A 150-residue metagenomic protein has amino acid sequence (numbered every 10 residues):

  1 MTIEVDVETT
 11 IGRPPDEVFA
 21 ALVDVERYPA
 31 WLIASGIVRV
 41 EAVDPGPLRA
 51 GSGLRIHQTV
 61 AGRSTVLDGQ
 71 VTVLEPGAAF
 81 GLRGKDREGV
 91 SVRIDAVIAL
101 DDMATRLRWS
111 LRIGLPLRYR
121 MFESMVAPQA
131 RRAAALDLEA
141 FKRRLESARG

Functional and structural regions predicted by a protein language model:
M1-V43: Hydrophobic ligand-binding cavity/cleft-lining segments
E4-D6, S64-D68, V90-D95: Short, surface-exposed coil-to-beta transition loops
E8-G12, Q70, V97: Generic structural detector for well-ordered beta-strands
R13, V23, R49, V66 (+1 more regions): Generic recognition of short, well-ordered alpha-helical interface segments
R39-R87, D101, R106, E139-G150: Glycine-rich portal/gate segments that line the openings of hydrophobic small-molecule binding cavities
R83-L136: Beta-strand/loop substructures that line and gate deep hydrophobic ligand-binding cavities in soluble
